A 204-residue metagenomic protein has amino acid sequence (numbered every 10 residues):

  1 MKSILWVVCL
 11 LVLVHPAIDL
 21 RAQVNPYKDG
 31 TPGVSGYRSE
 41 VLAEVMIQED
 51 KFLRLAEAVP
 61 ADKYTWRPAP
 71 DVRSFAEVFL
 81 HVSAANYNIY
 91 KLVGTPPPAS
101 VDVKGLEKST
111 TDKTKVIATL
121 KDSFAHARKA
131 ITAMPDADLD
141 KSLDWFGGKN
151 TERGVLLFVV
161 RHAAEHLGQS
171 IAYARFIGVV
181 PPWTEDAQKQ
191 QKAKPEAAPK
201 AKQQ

Functional and structural regions predicted by a protein language model:
M1-L5: Positively charged n-region of N-terminal signal peptides that target proteins for export
W6-D19: Bacterial N-terminal signal peptides
L20-T31: Cleaved targeting-peptide boundary
V24, L42-L53, K63-K104, D144-Q204: Short, contiguous alpha-helical
K51-R54, A58, D122-A130, Q169: Solvent-exposed, charged/polar functional surfaces in cytosolic regulatory/catalytic domains
P60-Y64, G94, T132, D136-L139: Short, flexible helix-adjacent loops and helix caps
K108-D144, T151-E165: Acidic/histidine-rich alpha-helical segments that form the ligand environment of transition-metal centers
